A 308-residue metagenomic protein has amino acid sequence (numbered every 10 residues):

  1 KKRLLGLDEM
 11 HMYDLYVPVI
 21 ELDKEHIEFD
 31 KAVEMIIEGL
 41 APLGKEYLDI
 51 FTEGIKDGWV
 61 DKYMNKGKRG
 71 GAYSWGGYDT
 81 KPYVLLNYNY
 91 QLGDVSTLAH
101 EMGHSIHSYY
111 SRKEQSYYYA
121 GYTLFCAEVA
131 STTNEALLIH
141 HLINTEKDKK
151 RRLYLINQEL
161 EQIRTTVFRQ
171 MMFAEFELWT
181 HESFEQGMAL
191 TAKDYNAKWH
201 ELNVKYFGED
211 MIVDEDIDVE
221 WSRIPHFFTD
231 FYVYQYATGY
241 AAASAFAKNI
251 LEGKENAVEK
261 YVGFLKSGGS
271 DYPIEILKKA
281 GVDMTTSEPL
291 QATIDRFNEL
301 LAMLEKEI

Functional and structural regions predicted by a protein language model:
K1-Y83: Contiguous, non-catalytic segments that form substrate-binding/exosite surfaces or channel walls
L5-Y16, Y63, L98, I106 (+6 more regions): C-terminal, non-catalytic "cap/extension" segments appended to globular domains
D14-E25, A41, K45, D79-L92 (+4 more regions): Glycine- and acidic
E28, A32, I36, V95 (+4 more regions): Hydrophobic (often cysteine-bearing) scaffold residues that line and stabilize catalytic clefts of nucleotide/cofactor
E38, P42-D49, W75, H104 (+2 more regions): Conserved helix-loop functional segments at active or binding sites
Y90-E101: Short alpha-helical catalytic segment bearing the HExxH-like zincin motif of zinc-dependent metalloproteases
S96-T97, S108-T132: Post-HEXXH active-site segment of zinc metalloproteases
